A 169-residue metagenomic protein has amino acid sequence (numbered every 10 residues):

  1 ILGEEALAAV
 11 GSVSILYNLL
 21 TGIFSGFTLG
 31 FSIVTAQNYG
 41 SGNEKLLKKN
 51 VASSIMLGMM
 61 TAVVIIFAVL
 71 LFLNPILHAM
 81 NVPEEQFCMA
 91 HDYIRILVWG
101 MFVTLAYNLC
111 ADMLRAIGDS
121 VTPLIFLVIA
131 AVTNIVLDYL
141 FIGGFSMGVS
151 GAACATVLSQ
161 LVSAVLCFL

Functional and structural regions predicted by a protein language model:
I1-N18, E84-M89, V149-C154: Interfacial/gating helices of multi-pass transporter permease domains
L7-F67, T104-P123: Small-residue-rich hydrophobic transmembrane alpha-helices
L19-G22, I66, N134-D138, A164-F168: Hydrophobic transmembrane alpha-helices of multi-pass small-molecule transporters
G26, F67, A131-V132, L161: Hydrophobic/small/kink-forming positions within alpha-helical transmembrane segments of polytopic membrane proteins
T35-F102, G144-L169: Short alpha-helical transmembrane segments in multi-pass integral membrane proteins
G58, M113-V136, S150-V157: Alpha-helical transmembrane segments of multi-pass membrane transporters/permeases
L73, C110, L137-D138: Alpha-helical structural signal
